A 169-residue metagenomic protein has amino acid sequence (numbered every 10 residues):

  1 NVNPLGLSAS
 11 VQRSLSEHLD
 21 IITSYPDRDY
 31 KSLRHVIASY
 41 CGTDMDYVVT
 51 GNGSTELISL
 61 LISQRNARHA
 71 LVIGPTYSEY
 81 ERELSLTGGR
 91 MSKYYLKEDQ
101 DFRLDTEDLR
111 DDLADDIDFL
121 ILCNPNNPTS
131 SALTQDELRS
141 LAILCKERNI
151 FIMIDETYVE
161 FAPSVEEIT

Functional and structural regions predicted by a protein language model:
N1-P4, S54-T55, Y77, N124-P128 (+1 more regions): Short glycine-rich anion-binding loops that position phosphate/pyrophosphate groups of nucleotides and phosphorylated
N1-T55, L60: N-terminal small-domain helix-loop-helix segment of the aminotransferase-like
R13, S39, S59, S63 (+2 more regions): Short, well-ordered alpha-helices that flank and scaffold nucleotide-derived cofactor binding pockets
D44, T87-G88: Short, structured coil segments at secondary-structure junctions
D44-V48, H69, N149, E156: Short acidic capping loops at alpha-helix termini that bridge into adjacent secondary structure
Q64-E83: Conserved PLP-anchoring active-site segment centered on the Schiff-base-forming lysine
S92, E98-P163: Active-site phosphate-binding strand-loop segment of PLP-dependent enzymes
V165-T169: Conserved active-site segment immediately N-terminal to the catalytic lysine that forms the internal aldimine
